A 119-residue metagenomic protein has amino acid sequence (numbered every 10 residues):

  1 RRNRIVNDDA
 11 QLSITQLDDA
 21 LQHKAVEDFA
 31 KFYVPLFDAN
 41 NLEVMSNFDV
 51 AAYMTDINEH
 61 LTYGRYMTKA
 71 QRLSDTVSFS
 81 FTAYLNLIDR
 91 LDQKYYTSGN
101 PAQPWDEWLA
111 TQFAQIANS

Functional and structural regions predicted by a protein language model:
R2-S119: Alpha-helical propensity feature that highlights long, continuous alpha-helices across diverse contexts
